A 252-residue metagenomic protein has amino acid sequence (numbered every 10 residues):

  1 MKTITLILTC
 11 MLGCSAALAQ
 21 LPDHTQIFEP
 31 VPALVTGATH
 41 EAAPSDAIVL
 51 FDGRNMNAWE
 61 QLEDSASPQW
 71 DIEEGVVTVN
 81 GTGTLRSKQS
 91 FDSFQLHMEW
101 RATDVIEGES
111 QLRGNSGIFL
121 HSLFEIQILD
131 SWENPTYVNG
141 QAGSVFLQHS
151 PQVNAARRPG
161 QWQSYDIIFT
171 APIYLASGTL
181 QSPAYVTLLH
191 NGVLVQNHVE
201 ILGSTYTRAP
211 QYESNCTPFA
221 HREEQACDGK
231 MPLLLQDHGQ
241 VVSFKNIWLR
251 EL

Functional and structural regions predicted by a protein language model:
M1-I4: Positively charged n-region of N-terminal signal peptides that target proteins for export
I7-S15: Bacterial N-terminal signal peptides
Q20-L252: Carbohydrate-interacting regions of secretory-pathway proteins
